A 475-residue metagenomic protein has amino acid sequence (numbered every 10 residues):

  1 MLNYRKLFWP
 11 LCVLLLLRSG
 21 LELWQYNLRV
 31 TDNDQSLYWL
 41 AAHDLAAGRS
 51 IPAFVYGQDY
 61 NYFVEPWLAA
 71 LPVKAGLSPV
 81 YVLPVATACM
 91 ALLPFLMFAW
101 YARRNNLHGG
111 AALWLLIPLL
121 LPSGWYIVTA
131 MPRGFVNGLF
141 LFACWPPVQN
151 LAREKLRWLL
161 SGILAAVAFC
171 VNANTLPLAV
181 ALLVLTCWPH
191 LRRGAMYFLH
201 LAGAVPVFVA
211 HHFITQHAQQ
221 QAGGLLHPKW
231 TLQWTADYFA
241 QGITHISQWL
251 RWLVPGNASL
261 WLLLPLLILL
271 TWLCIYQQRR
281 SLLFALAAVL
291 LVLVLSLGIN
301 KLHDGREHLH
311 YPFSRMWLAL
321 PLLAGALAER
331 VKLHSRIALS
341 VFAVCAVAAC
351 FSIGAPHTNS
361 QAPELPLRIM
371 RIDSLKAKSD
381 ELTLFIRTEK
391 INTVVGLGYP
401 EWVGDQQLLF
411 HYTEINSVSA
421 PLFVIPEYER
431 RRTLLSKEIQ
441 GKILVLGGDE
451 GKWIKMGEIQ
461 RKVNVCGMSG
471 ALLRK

Functional and structural regions predicted by a protein language model:
K6-C12, L159, H200-P206, L260 (+2 more regions): Signature aromatic-anchored transmembrane alpha helix within multi-pass, membrane-resident enzymes that catalyze glycan
C12, L16, V85-L107, A143 (+1 more regions): Transmembrane-helix motifs of polytopic, lipid-linked glycan transferases
E22-N27, P66, V80, P94 (+2 more regions): Aromatic- and kink-enriched transmembrane "portal" helix at the membrane-lumen/periplasm boundary that abuts
L23-N33, A46-A70, K74, S78-V82 (+1 more regions): Membrane-proximal lumenal/periplasmic loop motifs of glycosylation machinery
I51, Q216-C274, I299-R306: Membrane-lumen/periplasm interface segments of multi-pass, membrane-embedded glycan/lipid transferases
R157-A173, A179-V184, G203-P206: Membrane-interface alpha helices of multi-pass inner-membrane proteins
P177-L178, L283-A288, S296-R336: Hydrophobic/aromatic-rich transmembrane helices and adjacent perimembrane loops
V344-Q406, M468: Membrane-embedded, lumen/periplasm-facing catalytic core of multi-pass transferases that use lipid-linked donors
